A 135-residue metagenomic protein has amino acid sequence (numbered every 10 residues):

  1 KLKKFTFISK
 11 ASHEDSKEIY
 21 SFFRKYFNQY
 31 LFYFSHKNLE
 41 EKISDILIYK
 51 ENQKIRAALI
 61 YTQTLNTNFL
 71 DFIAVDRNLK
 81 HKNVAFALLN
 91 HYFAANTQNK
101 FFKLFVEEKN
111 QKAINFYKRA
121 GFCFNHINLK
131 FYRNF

Functional and structural regions predicted by a protein language model:
K1-K4, F124, N128-N134: Acyl-donor-binding surface of acyltransferase catalytic domains
K4-I19: A short beta-loop-alpha structural element at the N-terminal edge of CoA-dependent acyl/N-acetyltransferase catalytic
S21-F34: Helix-loop element at the rim of GNAT/NAT acetyltransferase active sites that forms part of the acceptor-substrate
L31-I46, K50-E51, A57-I73: A conserved beta-strand-loop-helix scaffold within acyl/acetyltransferase catalytic domains
R56-A57, H126: A structural microfeature
I73-H81, V106-K109: A short, internal acetyl-CoA/4′-phosphopantetheine-binding micro-motif in the GNAT/acyltransferase core
V75, H81-A94, N115-R119: Conserved acetyl-CoA-binding loop-helix of GNAT-fold acetyltransferases
K103-I114, K130-F135: Conserved beta-strand-loop-alpha-helix junction that forms the acyl-donor binding cleft
